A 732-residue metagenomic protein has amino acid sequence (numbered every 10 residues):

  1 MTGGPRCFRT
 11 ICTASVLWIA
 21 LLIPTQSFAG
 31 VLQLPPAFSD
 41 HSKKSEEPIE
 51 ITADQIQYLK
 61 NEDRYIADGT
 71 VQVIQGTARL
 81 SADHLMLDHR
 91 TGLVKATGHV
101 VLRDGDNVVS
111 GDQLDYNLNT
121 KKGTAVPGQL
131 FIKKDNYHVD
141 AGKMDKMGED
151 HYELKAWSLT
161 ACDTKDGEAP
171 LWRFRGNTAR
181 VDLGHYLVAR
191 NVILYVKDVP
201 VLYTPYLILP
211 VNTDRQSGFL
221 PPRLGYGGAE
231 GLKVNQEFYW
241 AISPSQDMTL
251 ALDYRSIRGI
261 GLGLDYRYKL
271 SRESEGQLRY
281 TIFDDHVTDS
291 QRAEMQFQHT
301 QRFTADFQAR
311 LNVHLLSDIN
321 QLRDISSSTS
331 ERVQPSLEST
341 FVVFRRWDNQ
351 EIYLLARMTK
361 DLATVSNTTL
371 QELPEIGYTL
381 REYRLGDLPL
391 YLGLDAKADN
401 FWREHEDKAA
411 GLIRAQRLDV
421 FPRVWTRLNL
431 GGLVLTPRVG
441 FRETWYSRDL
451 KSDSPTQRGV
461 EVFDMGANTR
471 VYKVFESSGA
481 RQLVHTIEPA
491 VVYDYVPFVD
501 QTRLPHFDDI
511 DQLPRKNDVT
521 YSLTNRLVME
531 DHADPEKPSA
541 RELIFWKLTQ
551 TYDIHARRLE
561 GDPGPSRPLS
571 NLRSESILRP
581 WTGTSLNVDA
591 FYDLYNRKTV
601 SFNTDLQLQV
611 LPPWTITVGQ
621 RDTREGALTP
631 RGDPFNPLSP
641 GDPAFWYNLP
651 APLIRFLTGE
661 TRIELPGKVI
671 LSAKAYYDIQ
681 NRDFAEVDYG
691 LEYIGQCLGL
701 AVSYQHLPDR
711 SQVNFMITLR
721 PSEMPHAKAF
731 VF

Functional and structural regions predicted by a protein language model:
M1-T10: N-terminal secretory signal peptides that target proteins for export/translocation
M1-T2, F28, Q216, Y391: Intrinsically disordered, low-complexity segments enriched in small/polar residues
P5-R6, L21, Q33: Generic extreme N-terminus detector
F8, F28-A29: N-terminal targeting leaders that route proteins to membranes or the secretory/organellar pathways
I11-Q26: Bacterial N-terminal signal peptides
G30-H151, Q236, W240-I242, Y268-L270 (+2 more regions): Post-signal-peptide, soluble extracytosolic/periplasmic N-terminal scaffold domains of envelope/secretory systems
D83, N177-T178: Conserved beta-strand and immediately adjacent loop positions that scaffold enzyme active sites
N107, Q113-G123, F131-T160, T164-F174 (+2 more regions): Outer-membrane beta-barrel proteins and related beta-barrel translocases across Gram-negative bacteria
